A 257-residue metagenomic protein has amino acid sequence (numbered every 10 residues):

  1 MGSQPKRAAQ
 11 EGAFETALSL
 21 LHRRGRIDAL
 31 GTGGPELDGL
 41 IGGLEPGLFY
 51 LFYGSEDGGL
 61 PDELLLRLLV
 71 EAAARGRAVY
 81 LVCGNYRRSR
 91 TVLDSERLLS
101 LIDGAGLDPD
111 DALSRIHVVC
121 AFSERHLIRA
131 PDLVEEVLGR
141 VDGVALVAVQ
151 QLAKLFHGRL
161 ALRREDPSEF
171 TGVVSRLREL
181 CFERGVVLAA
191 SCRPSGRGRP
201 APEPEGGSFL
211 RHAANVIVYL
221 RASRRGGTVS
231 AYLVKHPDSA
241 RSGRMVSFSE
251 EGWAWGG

Functional and structural regions predicted by a protein language model:
G2-D108: The Walker A/P-loop phosphate-binding site
A9, L127-V137, A231-P237: Short, surface-exposed amphipathic charged segments that create phosphate/polyanion-binding patches used for binding
G33, P61, D94, S123-L127 (+3 more regions): Helical mechanochemical/support elements of P-loop NTPase systems and associated helical scaffolds
G47, G76, L113-I116, A213-N215: Short, well-ordered alpha-helix to beta-strand connector turns
Y50-F52, Y80-V82, H117-V119, A189 (+1 more regions): Hydrophobic/aromatic beta-strand patches that form the interior of the parallel beta-sheet core in alpha/beta enzyme
Y80-A161: Conserved inter-motif catalytic segment of the P-loop NTP-binding fold
D132-H212: P-loop NTPase motor core
R178-G257: Phosphate-binding/switch region of NTP-binding enzymes
